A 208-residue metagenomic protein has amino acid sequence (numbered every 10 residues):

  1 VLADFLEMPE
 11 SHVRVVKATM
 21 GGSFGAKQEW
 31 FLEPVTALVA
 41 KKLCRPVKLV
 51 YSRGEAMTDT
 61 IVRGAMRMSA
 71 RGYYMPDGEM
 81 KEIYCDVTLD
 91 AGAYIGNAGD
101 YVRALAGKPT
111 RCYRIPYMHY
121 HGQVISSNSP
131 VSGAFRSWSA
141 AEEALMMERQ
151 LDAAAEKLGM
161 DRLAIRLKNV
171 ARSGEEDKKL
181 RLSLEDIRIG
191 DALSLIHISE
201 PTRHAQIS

Functional and structural regions predicted by a protein language model:
V1-S199, R203: Structural alpha/beta core scaffold segments of enzyme domains
I207-S208: Short, ordered, surface-exposed loop/turn motifs in non-cytosolic proteins
